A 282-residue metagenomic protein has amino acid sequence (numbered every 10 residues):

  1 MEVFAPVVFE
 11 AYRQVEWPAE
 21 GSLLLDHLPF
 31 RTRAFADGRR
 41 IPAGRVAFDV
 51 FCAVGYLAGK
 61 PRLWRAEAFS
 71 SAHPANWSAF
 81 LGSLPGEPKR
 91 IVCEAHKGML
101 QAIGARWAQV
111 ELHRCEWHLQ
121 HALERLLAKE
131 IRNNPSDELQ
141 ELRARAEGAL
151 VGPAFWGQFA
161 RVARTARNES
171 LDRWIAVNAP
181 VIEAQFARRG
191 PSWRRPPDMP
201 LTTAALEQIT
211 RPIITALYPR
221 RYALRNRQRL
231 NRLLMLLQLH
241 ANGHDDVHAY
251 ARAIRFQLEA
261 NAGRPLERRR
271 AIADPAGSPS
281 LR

Functional and structural regions predicted by a protein language model:
E2-C93, K97, Q101, V181 (+2 more regions): RNase H-like nuclease fold core
P29, H121, E207-R211: Short hydrophobic/aromatic residue motifs in ordered secondary structure
T32-D37, E124-L126, L233: Short, solvent-exposed polar/charged micro-motifs at secondary-structure junctions
A34, A102, L126, T215-A216: Short, function-defining helix-loop hinge/capping sites that tune catalysis or transport
L84-P85, W107, L217: A broad structural signal for alpha-helix termini and local helix breaks/kinks
K89-C93, K97-Q101, L139-R282: Acidic/histidine-rich catalytic cores and adjacent linkers of DNA breakage/strand-transfer/modification proteins
R90-L139: Conserved beta-strand -> loop -> alpha-helix junction used to position metal-binding or nucleic-acid-contacting
